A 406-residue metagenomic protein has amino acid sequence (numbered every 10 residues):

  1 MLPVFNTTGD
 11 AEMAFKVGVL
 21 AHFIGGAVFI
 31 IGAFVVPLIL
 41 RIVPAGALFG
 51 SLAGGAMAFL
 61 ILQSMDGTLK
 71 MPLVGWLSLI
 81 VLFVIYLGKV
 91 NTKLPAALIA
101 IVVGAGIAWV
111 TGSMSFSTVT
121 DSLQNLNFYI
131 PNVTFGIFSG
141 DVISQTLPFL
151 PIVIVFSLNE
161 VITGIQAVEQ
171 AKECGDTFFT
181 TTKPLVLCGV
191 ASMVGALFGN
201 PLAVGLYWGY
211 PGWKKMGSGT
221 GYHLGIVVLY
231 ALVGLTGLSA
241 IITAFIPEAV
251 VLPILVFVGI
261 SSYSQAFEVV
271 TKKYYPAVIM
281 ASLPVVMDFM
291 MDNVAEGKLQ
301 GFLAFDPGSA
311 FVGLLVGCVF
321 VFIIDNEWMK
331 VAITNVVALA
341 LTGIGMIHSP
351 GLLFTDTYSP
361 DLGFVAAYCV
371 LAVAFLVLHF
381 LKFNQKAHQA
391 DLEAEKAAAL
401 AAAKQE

Functional and structural regions predicted by a protein language model:
M1-I80, Y210-V270, Y275-D288: Early transmembrane hairpin of solute transport permeases
M1-V4, S51-S64, N132-I137, I254-S264 (+4 more regions): Hydrophobic transmembrane alpha-helices of secondary-active transporters and Na+-translocating membrane complexes
A27-R41, I80-V90, I165-E173, L206-K215 (+3 more regions): C-terminal ends of transmembrane helices
G46, G140-L147, T177-V186, G217-Y222 (+2 more regions): Membrane-interfacial loop-to-helix junctions in multi-pass transporters
L69-W76, K93-I99, F245-L255, K272-V278 (+2 more regions): Loop-to-transmembrane alpha-helix initiation sites
V81-Q166, D288-V312, V319-V336, T342-A366 (+1 more regions): Flexible hinge motifs at transmembrane-helix junctions and intramembrane kinks/re-entrant loops in multi-pass membrane
G104, V337, H388-E406: Short, highly charged, low-complexity non-transmembrane loops/tails of multi-pass membrane proteins
P148-T220: Membrane-embedded helical hairpins/re-entrant loop segments and their flanking transmembrane helices within multi-pass
